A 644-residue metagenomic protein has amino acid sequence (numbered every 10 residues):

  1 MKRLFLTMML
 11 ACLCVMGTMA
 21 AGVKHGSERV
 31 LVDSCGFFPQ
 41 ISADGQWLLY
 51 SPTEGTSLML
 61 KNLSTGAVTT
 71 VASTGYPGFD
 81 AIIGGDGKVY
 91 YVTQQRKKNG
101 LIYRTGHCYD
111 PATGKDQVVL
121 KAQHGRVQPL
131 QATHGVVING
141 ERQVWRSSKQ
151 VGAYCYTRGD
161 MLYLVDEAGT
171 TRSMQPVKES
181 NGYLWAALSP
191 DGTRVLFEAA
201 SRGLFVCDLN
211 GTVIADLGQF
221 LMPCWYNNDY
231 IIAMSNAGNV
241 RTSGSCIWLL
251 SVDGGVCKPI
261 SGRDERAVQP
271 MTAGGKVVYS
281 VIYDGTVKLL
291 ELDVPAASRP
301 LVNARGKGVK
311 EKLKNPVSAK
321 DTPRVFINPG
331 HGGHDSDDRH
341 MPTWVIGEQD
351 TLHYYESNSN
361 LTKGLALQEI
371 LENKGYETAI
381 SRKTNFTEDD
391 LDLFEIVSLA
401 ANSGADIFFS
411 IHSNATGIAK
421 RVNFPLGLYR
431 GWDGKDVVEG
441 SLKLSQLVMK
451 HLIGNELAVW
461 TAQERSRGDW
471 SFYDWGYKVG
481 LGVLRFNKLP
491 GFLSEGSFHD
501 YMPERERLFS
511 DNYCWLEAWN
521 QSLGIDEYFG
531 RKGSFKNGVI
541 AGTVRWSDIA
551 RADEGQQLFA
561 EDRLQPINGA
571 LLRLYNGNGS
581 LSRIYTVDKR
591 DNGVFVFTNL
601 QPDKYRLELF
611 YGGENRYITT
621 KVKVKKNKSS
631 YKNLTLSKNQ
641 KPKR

Functional and structural regions predicted by a protein language model:
A21-A304, G308: Sequence signature of WD/YWTD-type beta-propeller architectures
Y163, S547-S582: Short, ordered, surface-exposed loop/turn motifs in non-cytosolic proteins
G306-L399, S403: Active-site histidine-acidic residue metal-binding/catalytic motifs, centered on HxH/HExxH-like signatures
F326, D337-H340, S410-I418, Y429 (+1 more regions): Active-site-adjacent mobile loop/cap segments within catalytic or ligand-binding domains
G538-W546: A short, amphipathic beta-strand motif
N576-V594: Short, acidic Ser/Thr/Gly-rich low-complexity loop/linker segments typical of extracellular and cell-surface proteins
G593, D603-G613: A short, solvent-exposed beta-strand micro-motif common in secreted/extracellular proteins
Y611-Q640: Structured interaction patches on ligand/partner-binding surfaces of diverse proteins
